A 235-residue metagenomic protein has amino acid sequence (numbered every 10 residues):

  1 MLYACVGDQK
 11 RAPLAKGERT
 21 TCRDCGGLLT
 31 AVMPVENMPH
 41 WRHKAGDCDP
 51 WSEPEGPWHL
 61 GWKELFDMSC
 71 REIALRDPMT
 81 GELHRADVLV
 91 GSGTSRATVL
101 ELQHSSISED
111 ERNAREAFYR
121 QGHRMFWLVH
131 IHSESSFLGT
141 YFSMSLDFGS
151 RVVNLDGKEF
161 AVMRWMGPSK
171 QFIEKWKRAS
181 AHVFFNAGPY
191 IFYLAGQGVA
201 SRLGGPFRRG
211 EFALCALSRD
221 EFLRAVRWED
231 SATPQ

Functional and structural regions predicted by a protein language model:
M1-G17, T21, I131-Q235: Non-catalytic C-terminal interaction segments of nucleic acid-processing enzymes
M1-P78, W228-Q235: Nuclease-adjacent, charged terminal/linker segments that flank catalytic cores
A12-L14, G26-A31, G61-A114, S133-Y141 (+1 more regions): Active-site metal-binding core of divalent-cation-utilizing nuclease and nuclease-like domains
P39, H84, A181: Residues that flank catalytic or metal-binding motifs in active/ligand-binding sites
A114-F118, G122: Contiguous hydrophobic, core-forming segments of folded domains
R124-V129: Short hydrophobic alpha-helical runs that function as membrane-insertion/retention elements
